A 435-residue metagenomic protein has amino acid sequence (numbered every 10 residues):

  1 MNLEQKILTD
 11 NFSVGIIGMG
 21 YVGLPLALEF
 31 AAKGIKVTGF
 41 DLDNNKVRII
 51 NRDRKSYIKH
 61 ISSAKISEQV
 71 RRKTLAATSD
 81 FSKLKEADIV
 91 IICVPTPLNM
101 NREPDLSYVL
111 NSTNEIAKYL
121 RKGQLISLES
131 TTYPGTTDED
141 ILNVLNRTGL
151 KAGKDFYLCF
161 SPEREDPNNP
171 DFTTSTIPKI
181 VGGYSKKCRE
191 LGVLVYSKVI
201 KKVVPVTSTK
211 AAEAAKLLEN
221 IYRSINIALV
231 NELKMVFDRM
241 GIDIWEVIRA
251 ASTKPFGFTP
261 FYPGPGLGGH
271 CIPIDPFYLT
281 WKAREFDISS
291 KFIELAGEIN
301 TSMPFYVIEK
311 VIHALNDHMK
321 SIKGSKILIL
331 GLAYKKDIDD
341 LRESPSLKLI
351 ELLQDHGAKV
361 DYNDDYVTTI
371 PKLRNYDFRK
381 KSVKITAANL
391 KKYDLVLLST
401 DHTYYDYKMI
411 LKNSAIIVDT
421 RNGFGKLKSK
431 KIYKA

Functional and structural regions predicted by a protein language model:
M1-A435: Structural/interface elements that position substrates and couple domains in central-metabolism enzymes
